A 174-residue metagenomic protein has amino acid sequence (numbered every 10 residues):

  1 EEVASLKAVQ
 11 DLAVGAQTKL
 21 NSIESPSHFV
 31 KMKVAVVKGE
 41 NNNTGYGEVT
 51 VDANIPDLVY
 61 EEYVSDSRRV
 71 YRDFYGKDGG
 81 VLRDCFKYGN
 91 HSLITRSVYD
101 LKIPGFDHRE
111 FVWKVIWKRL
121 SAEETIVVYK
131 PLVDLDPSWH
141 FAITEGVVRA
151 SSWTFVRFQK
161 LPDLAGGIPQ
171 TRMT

Functional and structural regions predicted by a protein language model:
E1-T174: Eukaryotic helix-grip
